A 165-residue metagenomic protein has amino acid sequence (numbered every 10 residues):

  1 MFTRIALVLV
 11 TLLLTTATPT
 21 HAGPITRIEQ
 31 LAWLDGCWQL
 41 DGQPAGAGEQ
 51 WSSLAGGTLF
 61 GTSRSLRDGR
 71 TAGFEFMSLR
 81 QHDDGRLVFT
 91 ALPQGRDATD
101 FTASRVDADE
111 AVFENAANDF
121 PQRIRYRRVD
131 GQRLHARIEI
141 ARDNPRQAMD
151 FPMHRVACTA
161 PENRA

Functional and structural regions predicted by a protein language model:
M1-R4: Positively charged n-region of N-terminal signal peptides that target proteins for export
A6-T16: Bacterial N-terminal signal peptides
L9, R64, L92, R137-A141: Predominantly extracellular/luminal cell-surface or secreted proteins
T18-A22: Sec/Tat signal peptide C-region and signal peptidase I cleavage site
G23-C37: N-terminal helix-cap/turn-to-beta initiation motif at the start of protein domains
D35-A117: Central antiparallel beta-sheet cores of small beta-barrel/beta-sandwich binding domains
A103, A108, R133-H135, E139-A165: Edge beta-strand at a domain terminus
A111-N115, D119, I124-R128, A136-E139: Well-ordered alpha/beta subsegment
